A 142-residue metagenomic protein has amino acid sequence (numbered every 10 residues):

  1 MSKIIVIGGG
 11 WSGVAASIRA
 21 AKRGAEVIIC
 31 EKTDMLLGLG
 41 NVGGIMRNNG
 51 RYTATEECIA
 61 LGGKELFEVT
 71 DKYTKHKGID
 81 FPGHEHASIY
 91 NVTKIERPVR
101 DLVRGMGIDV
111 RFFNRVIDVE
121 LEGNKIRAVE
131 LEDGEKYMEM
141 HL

Functional and structural regions predicted by a protein language model:
M1-K3, F113, E139: Phosphate-coordination loops involved in phosphoryl transfer and adenosine-cofactor binding
M1-S12: Beta1/beta-strand and adjacent pyrophosphate-binding region of the FAD-binding site in flavoprotein oxidoreductases
W11-S12, D34-M35, I117, G134-K136: Short, glycine-/Ser/Thr-/acidic-enriched flexible segments
A20: Aromatic pocket-lining residues of Rossmann-like dinucleotide-binding sites
A25-E26, E31-D118, E122: Conserved N-terminal/central alpha/beta ligand/cofactor-binding core
E120-M138: Conserved beta-strand-loop-beta-strand element in the redox core of flavoprotein oxidoreductases
